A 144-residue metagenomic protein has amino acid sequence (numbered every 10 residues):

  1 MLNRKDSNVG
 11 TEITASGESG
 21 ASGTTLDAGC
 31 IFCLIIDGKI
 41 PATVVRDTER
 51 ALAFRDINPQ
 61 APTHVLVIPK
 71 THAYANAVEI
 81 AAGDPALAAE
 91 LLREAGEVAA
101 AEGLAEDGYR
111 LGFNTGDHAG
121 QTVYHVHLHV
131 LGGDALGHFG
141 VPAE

Functional and structural regions predicted by a protein language model:
M1-E144: HIT superfamily nucleotide-processing domains
